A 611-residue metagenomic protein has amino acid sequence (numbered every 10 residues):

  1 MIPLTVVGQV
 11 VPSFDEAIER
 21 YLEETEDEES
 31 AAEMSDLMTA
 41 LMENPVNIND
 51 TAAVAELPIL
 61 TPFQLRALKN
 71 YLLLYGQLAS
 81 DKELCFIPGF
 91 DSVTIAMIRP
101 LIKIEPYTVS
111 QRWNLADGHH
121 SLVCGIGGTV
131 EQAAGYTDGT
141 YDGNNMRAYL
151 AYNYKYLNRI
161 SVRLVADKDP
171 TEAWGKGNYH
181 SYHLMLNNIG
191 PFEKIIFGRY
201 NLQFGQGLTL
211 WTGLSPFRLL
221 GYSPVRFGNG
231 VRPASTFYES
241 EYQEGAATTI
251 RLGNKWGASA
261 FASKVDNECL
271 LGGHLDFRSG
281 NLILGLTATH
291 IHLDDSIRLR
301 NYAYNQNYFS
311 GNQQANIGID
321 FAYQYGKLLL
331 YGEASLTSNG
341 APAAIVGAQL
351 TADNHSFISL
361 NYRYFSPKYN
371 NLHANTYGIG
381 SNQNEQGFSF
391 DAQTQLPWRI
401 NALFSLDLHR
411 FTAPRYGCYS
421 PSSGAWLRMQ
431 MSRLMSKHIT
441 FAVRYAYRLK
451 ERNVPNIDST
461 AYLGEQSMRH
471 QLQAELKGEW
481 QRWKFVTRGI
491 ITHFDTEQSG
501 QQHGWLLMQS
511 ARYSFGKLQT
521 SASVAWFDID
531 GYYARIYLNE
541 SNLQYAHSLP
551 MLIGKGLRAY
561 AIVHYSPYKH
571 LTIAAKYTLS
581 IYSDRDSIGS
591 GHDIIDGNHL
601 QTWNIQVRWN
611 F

Functional and structural regions predicted by a protein language model:
M1-S13, F611: Bacterial Sec-dependent N-terminal signal peptides
G8-N44, Y107-D117: N-terminal, intrinsically disordered low-complexity tails/presequences enriched in Lys/Ser/Pro and small residues
S30-D81, I98-K103, K168: Amphipathic, charged-and-aliphatic alpha-helical interface segments that function as noncatalytic docking
Q111-D138, Y154, N158-L164, I195 (+3 more regions): Transmembrane beta-strand segments of Gram-negative outer membrane beta-barrel proteins
E131-L150, Y154-V162, A166-K168, A173-Y182 (+2 more regions): Outer-membrane beta-barrel translocator/receptor signature
Y141-N145, E268-G273, F277-S279, L284-L299 (+1 more regions): Exposed, low-structure sequence patches enriched in small/polar residues
D167-Y179, S235-F237, T337, F494-S499: Outer-membrane beta-barrel proteins
A173-V231, S235-A258, S263, S359-N371 (+1 more regions): Outer membrane beta-barrel
